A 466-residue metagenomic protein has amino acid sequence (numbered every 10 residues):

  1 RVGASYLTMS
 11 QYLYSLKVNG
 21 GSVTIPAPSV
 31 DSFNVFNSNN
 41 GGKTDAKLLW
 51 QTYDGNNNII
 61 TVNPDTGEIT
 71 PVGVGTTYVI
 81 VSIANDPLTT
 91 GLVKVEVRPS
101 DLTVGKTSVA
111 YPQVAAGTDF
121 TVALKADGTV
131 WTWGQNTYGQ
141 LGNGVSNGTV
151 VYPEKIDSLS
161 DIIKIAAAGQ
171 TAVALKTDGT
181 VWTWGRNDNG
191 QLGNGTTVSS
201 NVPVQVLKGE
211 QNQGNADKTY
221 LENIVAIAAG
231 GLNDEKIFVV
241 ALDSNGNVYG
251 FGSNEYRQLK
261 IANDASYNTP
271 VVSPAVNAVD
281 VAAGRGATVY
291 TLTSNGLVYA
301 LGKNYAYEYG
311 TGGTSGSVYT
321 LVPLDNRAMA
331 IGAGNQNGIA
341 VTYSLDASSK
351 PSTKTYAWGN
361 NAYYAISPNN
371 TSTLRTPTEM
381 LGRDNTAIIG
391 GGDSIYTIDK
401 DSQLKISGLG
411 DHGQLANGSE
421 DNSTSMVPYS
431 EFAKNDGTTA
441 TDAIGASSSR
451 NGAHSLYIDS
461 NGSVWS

Functional and structural regions predicted by a protein language model:
R1-T103: Extracytoplasmic soluble-region selector
A4-Y6, R98-T137, I406, A443-S449 (+2 more regions): An edge-strand/N-cap motif at the start of beta-rich repeat modules
I59, V104-G105, L124, W133-Y152 (+6 more regions): Short glycine/serine- and acidic-residue-enriched loop/turn motifs that recur at repeat junctions
F120-A123, T132, T171-A174, T183 (+11 more regions): Conserved core positions of repeat-based scaffolds
A126-T129, S160-K164, K176-T180, V225-A226 (+5 more regions): Tandem repeat domain/solenoid detector
D127, N136, D178, N187 (+10 more regions): Residue-level signature of beta-propeller blades and closely related beta-rich strand-turn architectures in secreted
G209-Y220, A433-A440: Surface-exposed intrinsically disordered loops and tails
